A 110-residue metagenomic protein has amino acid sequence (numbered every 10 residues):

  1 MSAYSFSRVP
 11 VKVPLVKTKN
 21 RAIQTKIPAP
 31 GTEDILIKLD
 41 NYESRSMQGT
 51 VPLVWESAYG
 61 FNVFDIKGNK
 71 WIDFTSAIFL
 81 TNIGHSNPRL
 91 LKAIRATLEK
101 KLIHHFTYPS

Functional and structural regions predicted by a protein language model:
F6, P10-Q24, A29, E43 (+1 more regions): Glycine-rich loop-to-alpha-helix module at the N-terminal edge of alpha/beta enzyme cores
A29-T32, M47, A58: Intrinsically disordered, low-complexity segments enriched in small/polar residues
T32-K38: Flavin-binding catalytic cores
D40-E56: Short, basic/aromatic recognition patches
P52-F74: Active-site and channel-lining beta-strand-loop segments that bind or position nucleotide-derived/phosphorylated
